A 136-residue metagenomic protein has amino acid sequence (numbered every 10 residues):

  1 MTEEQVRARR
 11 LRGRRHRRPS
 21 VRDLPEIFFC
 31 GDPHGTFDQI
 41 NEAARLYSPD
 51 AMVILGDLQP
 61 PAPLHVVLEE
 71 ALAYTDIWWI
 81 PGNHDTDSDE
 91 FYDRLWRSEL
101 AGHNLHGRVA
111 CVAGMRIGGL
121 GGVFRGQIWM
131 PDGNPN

Functional and structural regions predicted by a protein language model:
M1-V21, E99-L105: A short, flexible N-terminal coil/short beta segment enriched in small residues
T2-R9, R14, M115-N136: Active-site-proximal loop/helix segment associated with metal-binding centers of metalloenzymes
R22-F29, M130-N136: Acidic/glycine-enriched edge-of-secondary-structure segments
L24, C30, G35-V112: Core catalytic region of metal-dependent phosphoesterases/phosphodiesterases, especially metallo-beta-lactamase-like
